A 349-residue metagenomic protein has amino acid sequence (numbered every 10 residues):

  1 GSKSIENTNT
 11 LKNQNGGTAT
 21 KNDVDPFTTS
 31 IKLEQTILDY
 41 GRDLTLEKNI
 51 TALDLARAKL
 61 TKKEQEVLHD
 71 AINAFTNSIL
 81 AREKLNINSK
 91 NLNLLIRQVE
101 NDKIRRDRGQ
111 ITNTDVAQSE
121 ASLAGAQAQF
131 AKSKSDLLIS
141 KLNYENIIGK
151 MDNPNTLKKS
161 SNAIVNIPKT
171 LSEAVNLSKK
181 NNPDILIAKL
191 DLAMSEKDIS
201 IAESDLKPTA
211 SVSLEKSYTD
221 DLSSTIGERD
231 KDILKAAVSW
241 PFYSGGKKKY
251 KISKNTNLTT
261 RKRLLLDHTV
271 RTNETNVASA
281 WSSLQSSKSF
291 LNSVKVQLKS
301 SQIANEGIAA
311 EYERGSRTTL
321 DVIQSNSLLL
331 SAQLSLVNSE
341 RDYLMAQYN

Functional and structural regions predicted by a protein language model:
G1-D23, E34-K62, L186, D205-D232 (+2 more regions): Small/polar (Gly/Ser/Thr/Ala-rich) solvent-exposed segments that form structured loops/beta-strands/short helices used
S2, P26-S30, N73, Q118 (+3 more regions): Transmembrane beta-barrel architecture of outer-membrane proteins
S2-K12, I31, S339-N349: Short, intrinsically disordered, charge-balanced linker/junction segments flanking boundaries in proteins
S30-K32, F75, S211, K235-A237 (+1 more regions): Membrane-embedded beta-strand positions in outer-membrane beta-barrel channels/transporters
K63, V67-N88, I96-R97, I104 (+4 more regions): Amphipathic alpha-helical coiled-coil segments
E66-K179, D191, A280-S283, S287 (+2 more regions): Periplasmic alpha-helical coiled-coil/stalk elements that build and connect Gram-negative outer-membrane
S172-T219: Acidic, glycine-rich loop-and-beta core segments that form the ion-binding/anion-interacting portion of active sites
